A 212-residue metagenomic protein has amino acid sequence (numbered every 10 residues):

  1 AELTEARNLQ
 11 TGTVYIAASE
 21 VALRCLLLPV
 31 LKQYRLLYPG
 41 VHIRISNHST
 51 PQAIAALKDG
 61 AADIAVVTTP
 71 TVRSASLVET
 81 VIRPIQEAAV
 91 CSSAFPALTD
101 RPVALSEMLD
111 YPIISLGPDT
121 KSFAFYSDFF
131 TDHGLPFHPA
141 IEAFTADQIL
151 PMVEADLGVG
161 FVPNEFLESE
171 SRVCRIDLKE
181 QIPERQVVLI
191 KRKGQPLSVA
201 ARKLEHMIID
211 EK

Functional and structural regions predicted by a protein language model:
A1-N8: Alpha-helical "hinge/linker" immediately C-terminal to small N-terminal DNA-binding modules
T11-R73, E142-A143: Central regulatory/effector-binding core of bacterial HTH transcription factors
L26, D177-K212: A late-sequence structural motif
V30-P39, S106, F123-P136: Ligand-binding cleft/hinge of the Venus flytrap
K58-V66, E87, L135, V153-V159: Alpha-to-beta junction loops
S74-I113: Flexible hinge/capping segments at coil-to-helix
S74-I85, D147-G194: Beta-alpha-beta core module
A97-L98, P112-H133, L197-E205, K212: Secondary-structure junction motif
